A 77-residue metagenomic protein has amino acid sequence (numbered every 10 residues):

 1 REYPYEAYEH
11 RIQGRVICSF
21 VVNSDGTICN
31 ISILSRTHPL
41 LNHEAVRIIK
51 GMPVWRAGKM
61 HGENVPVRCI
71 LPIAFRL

Functional and structural regions predicted by a protein language model:
R1-L77: Charge-biased low-complexity segments
